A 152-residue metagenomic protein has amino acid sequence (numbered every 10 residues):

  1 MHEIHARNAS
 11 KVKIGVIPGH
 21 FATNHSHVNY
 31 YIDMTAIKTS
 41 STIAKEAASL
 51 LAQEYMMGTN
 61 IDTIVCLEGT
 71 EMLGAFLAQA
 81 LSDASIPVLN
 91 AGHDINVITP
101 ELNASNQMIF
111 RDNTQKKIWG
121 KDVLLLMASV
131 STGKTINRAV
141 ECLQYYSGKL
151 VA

Functional and structural regions predicted by a protein language model:
M1-N60, W119: Active-site-facing substrate-recognition patch
P18, A75, V140: Short glycine-/small-residue-rich flexible loop motifs, especially phosphate/cofactor-binding loops
M34, C66-E68, M127: Short glycine-centered, acidic/aromatic-flanked micro-motifs in structured strand/loop junctions that mark active-site
M34-T35, A84, R138: Residue-level detector of alpha-helical segments with a strong bias toward transmembrane helices and their helix-loop
K38, T42-Q115: Conserved PRPP/pyrophosphate-binding segment of the phosphoribosyltransferase/PRPP-pathway fold
N103-A152: PRPP/pyrophosphate-binding module of the type I phosphoribosyltransferase fold
